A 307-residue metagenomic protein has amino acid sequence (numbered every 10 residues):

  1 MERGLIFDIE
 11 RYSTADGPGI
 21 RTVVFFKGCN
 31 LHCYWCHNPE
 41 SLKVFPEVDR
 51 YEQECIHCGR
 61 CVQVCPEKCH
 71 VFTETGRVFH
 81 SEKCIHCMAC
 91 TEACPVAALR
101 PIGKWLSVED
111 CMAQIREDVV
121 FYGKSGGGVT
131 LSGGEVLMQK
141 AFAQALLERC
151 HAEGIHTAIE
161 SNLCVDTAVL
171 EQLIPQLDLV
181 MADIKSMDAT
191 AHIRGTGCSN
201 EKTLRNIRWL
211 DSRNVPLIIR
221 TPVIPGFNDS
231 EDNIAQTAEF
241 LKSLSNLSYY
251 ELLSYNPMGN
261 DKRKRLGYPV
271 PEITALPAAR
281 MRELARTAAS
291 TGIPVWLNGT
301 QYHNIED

Functional and structural regions predicted by a protein language model:
M1-P18, V223-D307: Auxiliary Fe-S-binding modules of radical SAM enzymes
L5-F7, T73, E160-C164: Short gly/ser/thr-rich secondary-structure transition/capping motifs
F7-R60, R77-H86: N-terminal pre-triad scaffold of radical SAM enzymes
Y34-S41, R60-F79, A89-W105: Iron-sulfur cluster-binding cysteine motifs and their immediate structural context in ferredoxin-like electron-transfer
R50-I56, G103-D118: Extended, non-globular alpha-helical segments
E109-G259, R263-K264: Conserved AdoMet/S-adenosylmethionine-binding subsite of the radical SAM
